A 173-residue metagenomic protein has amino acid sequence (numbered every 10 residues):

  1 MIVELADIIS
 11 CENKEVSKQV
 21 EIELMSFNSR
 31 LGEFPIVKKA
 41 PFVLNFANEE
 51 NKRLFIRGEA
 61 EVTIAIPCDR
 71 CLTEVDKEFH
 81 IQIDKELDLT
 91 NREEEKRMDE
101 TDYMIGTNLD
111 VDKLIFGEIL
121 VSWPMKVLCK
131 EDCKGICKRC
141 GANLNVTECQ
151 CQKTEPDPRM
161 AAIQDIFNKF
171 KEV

Functional and structural regions predicted by a protein language model:
M1-V173: Structured interface patches
